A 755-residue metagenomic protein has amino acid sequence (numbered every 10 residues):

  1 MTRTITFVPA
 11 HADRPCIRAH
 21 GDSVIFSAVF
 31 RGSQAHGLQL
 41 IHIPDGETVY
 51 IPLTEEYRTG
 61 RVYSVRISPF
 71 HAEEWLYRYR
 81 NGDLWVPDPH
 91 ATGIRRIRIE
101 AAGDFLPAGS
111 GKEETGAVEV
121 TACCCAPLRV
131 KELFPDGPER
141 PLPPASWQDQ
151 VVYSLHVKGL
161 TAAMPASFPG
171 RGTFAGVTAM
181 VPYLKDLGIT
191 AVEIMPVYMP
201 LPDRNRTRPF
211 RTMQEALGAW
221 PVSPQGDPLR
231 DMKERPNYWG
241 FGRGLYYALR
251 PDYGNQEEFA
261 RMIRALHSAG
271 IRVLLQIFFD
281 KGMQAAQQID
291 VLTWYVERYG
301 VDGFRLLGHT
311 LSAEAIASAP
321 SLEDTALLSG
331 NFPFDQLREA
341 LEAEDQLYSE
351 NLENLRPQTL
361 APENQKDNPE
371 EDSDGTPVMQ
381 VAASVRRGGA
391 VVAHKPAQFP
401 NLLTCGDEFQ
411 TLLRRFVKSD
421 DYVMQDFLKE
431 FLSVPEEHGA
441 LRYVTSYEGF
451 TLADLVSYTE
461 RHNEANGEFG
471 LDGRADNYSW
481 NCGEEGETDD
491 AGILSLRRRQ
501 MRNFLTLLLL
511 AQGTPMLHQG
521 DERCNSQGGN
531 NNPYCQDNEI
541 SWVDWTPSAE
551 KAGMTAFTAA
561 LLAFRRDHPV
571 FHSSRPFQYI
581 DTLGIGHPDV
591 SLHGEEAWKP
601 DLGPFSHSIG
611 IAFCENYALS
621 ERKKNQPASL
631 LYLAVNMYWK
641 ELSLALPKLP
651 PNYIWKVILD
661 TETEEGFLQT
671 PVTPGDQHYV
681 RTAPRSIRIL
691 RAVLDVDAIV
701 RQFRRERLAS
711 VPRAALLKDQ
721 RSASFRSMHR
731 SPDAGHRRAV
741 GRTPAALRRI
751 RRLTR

Functional and structural regions predicted by a protein language model:
M1-I25, R58-S154, A162-A166, P712: The feature marks proteins involved in alpha-glucan
V24-I25, D589-A645: Carbohydrate-binding surface patches
I25-R31: Short edge beta-strand/loop segments characteristic of extracellular beta-sandwich folds
P127-M195, P200, G218-P224, N237-W239: An acidic-aromatic substrate-binding cleft motif
A166-T173, R204-S268, K281-R298, A465-G486 (+1 more regions): Aromatic- and acidic-residue-enriched carbohydrate-binding clefts of CAZyme catalytic domains
G300, A313-Q519, R523-C524, N532-Q536 (+5 more regions): Conserved alpha/beta catalytic core and glycan-binding cleft of carbohydrate-active enzymes
L561, W639-P674: C-terminal accessory region downstream of the catalytic core in glycan-modifying enzymes
P671-R707: C-terminal beta-strand-rich structural cap/linker in extracellular carbohydrate-active enzymes
